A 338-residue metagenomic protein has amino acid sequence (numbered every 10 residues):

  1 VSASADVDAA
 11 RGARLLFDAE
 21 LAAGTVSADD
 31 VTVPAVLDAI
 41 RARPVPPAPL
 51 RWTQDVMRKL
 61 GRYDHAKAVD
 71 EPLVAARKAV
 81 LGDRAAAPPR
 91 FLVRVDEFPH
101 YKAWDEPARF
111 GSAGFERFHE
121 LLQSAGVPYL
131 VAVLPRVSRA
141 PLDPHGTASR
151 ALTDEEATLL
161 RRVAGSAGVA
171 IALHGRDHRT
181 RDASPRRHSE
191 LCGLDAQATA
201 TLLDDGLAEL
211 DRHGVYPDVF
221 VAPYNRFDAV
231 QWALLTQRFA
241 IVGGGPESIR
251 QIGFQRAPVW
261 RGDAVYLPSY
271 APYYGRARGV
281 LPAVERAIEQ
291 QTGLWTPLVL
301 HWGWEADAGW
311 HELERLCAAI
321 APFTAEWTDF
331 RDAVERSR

Functional and structural regions predicted by a protein language model:
R11-V93, T328: N-terminal pre-catalytic segment of deacetylase/amide-hydrolase enzymes
G61-R162, A208-R212, Y216: Active-site beta->alpha N-cap acidic-glycine motif
A76-A79, G114-E116, A151-R161, P246-R256 (+1 more regions): Alpha-helical scaffolding within the catalytic cores of extracellular/periplasmic polymer-degrading hydrolases
R77, D83, I241-P246, P297 (+1 more regions): C-terminal domain-boundary segment and adjacent tail
P107-F118, S149-L159, A196-D204, R278-A283 (+1 more regions): Well-ordered, non-membrane alpha-helical segments in soluble/globular domains
P128, A132-V230, L298: Metal-dependent polysaccharide deacetylase catalytic core of the NodB/CE4 family, i.e., the active-site-bearing domain
E190-Y266, A306-E312: Catalytic domains of cell-wall/extracellular-matrix polysaccharide-remodeling enzymes, centered on de-N-acetylation
G262-W295, V299-W302: A conserved mid-domain beta-alpha-beta active-site/ligand-binding segment of alpha/beta enzyme cores
